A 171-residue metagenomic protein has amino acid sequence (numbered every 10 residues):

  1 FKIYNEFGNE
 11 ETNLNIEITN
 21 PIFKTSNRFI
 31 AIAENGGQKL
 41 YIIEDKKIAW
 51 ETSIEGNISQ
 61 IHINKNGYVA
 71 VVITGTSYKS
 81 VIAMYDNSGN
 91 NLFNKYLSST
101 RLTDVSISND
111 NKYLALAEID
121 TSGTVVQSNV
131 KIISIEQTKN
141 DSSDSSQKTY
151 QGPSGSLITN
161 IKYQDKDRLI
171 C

Functional and structural regions predicted by a protein language model:
F1-G56, I63-K65: Post-signal peptide N-terminal segment of secreted/secretory-pathway proteins
F1-K2, F23-N35, L40-Y41, N66-T76 (+3 more regions): Short beta-strand elements that form the blades of beta-propeller/WD-repeat-like and other beta-sheet-rich scaffold
Y4, Y41-I43, I82-Y85, I133-I135: Hydrophobic/aromatic beta-strand positions that recur at structurally equivalent sites within the blades
F7-N15, K46-S53, N90-Y96, D141-G152: A short beta-strand motif characteristic of beta-propeller blades
I16-R28, G56-G67, S99-N109, Q151-K166: Repeated scaffold domains used in trafficking and secretory/extracellular systems, primarily beta-propellers
Q38-K39, V81, N90, N129: A conserved positional marker within WD40/Gbeta-like beta-propeller blades
K79-N94, D104, A115-L116: Intrinsically disordered, low-complexity linker/loop segments enriched in Gly/Pro and charged/polar residues
G123-C171: Extracytoplasmic/luminal low-complexity segments enriched in Pro/Gly and acidic/polar residues that act as flexible
